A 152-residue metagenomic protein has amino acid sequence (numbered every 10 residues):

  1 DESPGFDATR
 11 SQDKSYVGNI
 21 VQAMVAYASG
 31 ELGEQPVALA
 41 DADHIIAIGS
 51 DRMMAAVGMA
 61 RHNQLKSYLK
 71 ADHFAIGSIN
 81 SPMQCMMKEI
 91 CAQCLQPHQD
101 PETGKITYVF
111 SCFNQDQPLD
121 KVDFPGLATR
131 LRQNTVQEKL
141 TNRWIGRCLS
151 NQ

Functional and structural regions predicted by a protein language model:
D1-Q152: Reductase modules of NAD(P)H-dependent flavoproteins
